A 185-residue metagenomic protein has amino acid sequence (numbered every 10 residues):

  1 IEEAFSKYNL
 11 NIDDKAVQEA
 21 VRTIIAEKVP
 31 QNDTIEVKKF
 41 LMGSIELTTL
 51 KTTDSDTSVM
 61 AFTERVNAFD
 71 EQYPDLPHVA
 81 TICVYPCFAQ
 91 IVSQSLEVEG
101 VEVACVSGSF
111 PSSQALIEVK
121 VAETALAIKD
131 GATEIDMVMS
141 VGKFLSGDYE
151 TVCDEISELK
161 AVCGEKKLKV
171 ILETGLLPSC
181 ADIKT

Functional and structural regions predicted by a protein language model:
I1-I45: Charged, compositionally biased N-terminal leader segments and the immediate start of the first structured element
K28-S44, T48-P77, C87-T185: Alpha/beta enzyme core
I82-V84: Short, hydrophobic beta-strand segments that form beta-sheet elements in well-ordered domains
